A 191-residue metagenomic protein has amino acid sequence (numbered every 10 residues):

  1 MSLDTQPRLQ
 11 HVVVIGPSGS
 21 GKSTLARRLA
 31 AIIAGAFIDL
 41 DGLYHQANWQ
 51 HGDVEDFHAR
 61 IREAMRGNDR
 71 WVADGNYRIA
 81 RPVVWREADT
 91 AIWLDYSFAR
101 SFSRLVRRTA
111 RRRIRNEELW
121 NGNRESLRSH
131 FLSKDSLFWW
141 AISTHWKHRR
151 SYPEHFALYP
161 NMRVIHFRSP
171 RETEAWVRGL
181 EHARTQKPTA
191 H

Functional and structural regions predicted by a protein language model:
S2-R8, I32, W139-H191: NTP-dependent small-molecule kinase module
H11: Walker A (P-loop) ATP-phosphate-binding motif of ABC ATPase nucleotide-binding domains
V14: Hydrophobic anchor at the beta1->P-loop junction of P-loop NTPases
S18: The conserved Walker
K22: Conserved lysine of the Walker
L25: Hydrophobic positions on the alpha1 helix immediately C-terminal to the Walker A/P-loop
G35-A91, Y96: Conserved nucleotide-sensing/catalytic segment adjacent to the nucleotide-binding pocket in NTP-handling enzymes
Y96-K147: A glycine- and Lys/Arg-enriched "phosphate-lid" helix/loop adjacent to the NTP-binding pocket of small-molecule kinases
